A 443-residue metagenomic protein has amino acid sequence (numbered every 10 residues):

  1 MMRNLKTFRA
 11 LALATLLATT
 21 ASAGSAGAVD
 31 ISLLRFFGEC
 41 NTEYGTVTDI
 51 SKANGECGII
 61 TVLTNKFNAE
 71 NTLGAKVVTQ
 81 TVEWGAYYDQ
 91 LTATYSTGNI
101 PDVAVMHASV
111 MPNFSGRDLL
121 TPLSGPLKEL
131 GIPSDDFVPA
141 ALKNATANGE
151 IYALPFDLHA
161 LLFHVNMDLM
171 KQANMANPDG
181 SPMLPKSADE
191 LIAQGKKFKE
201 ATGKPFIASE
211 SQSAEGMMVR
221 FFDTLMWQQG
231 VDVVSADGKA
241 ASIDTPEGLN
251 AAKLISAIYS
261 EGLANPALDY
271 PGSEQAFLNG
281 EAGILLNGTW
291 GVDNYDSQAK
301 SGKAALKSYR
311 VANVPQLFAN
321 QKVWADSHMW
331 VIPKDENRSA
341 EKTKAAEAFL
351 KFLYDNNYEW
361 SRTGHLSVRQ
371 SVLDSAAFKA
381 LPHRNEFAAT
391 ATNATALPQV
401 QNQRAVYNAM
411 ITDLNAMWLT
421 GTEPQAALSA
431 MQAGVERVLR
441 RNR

Functional and structural regions predicted by a protein language model:
G24-N113, D135, F318, A426 (+1 more regions): Conserved N-terminal structural module of periplasmic/extracytoplasmic solute-binding proteins
V29-S32, N148-F156, L161, A188-A240 (+1 more regions): Extracytoplasmic/periplasmic solute-binding protein
L34-R35, R220-Q229, L249-E341: Extracytoplasmic/periplasmic substrate-binding proteins
A108-L162, E190-Q194, M218-F221, L306-A312: Hinge/lid segment of periplasmic solute-binding proteins
S124-F137, G180-L184, F206-A214, Q229-N250 (+5 more regions): Short, solvent-exposed loop/beta-turn-alpha elements that line the ligand-binding surface or hinge of extracytoplasmic
K171, T202, L350-V372: Periplasmic-binding protein-like
E190-K197, A236-A267: Glycine-centered hinge/linker elements that transmit conformational signals in sensory and ligand-binding systems
Y309-V314, S361-A416, R441-N442: Long, aromatic- and glycine/proline-rich binding clefts that accommodate carbohydrate-like moieties
